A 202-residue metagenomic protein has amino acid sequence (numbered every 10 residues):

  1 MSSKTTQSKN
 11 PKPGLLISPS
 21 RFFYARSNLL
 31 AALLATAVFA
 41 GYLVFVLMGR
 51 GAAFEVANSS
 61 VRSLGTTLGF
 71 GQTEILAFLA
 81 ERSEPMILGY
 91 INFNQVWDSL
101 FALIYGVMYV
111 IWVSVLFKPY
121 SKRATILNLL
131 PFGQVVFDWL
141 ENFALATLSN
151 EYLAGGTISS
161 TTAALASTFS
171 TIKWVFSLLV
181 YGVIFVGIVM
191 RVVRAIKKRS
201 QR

Functional and structural regions predicted by a protein language model:
S3-K4, I196-R202: Short, charged juxtamembrane terminal tails flanking transmembrane helices
G14-I91, L153: Interfacial loop at the N-terminal end of multi-pass membrane proteins
S20-S27, S83-F93, P119-I126, I158-I172: Membrane-interfacial loop-to-transmembrane-helix junctions in polytopic alpha-helical membrane proteins
N28-T36, S114, P119-V136: Interfacial segments of alpha-helical transmembrane regions
L43-G51, V113-L116, W139-L153, F185-R199: Transmembrane helix-loop junctions and nearby membrane-interface residues
L79-S83, I104-F117, A144, L148: Membrane-helix exit/interface motif
F93-S114, Y181, F185: Hydrophobic alpha-helical transmembrane segments
Q134-V189: Alpha-helical transmembrane segments of multi-pass integral membrane proteins, characterized by long hydrophobic
